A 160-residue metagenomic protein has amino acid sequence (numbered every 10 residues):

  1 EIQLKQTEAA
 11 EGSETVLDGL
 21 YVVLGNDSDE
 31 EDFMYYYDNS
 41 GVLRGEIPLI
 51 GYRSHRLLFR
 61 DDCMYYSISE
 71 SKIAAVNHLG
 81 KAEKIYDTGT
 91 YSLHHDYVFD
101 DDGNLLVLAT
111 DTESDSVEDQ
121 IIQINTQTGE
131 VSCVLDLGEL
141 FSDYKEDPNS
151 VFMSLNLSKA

Functional and structural regions predicted by a protein language model:
E1-A160: Histidine-/acidic-rich catalytic cores in large beta-rich domains
